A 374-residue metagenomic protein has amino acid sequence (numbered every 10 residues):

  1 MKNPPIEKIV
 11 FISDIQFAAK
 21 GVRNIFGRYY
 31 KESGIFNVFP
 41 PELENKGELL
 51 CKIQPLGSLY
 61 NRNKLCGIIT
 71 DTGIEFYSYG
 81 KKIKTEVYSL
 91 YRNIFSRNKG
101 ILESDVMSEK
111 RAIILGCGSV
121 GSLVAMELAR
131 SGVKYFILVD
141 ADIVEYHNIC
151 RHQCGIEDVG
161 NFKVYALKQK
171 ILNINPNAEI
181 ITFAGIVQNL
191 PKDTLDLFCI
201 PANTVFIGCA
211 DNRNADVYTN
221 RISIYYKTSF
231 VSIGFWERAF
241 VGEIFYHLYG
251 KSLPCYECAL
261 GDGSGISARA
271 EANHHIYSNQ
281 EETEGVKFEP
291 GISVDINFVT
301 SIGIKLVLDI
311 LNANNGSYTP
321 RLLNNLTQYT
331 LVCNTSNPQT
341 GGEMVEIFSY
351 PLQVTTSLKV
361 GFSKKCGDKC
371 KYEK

Functional and structural regions predicted by a protein language model:
M1-I83, F198-V205, C209-K374: Glycine-rich phosphate/adenylate-binding loop
V22-Y30, I35-P40, A125, R130 (+1 more regions): Beta1-alpha1 glycine-rich phosphate/pyrophosphate-binding loop at the start of Rossmann-like nucleotide-binding domains
K84-A112: A short, basic/flexible loop-to-alpha-helix module at the beginning of a structural domain
L102-E145, I304: Glycine-rich adenosine-cofactor-binding loop
L115, V139-A141, F183, G208-C209 (+1 more regions): Generic beta-strand/beta-sheet core signal
A141-N177: Glycine-rich phosphate-binding loop and adjoining beta1-alpha1-beta2 segment of Rossmann-like nucleotide-binding folds
E145-Y146, N189-K192, F240-G242, G265: Generic structural signal for helix capping and beta-alpha/helix-loop junctions
A166-T204, C209-R213: A structured beta-alpha segment of the ubiquitous adenosine-cofactor-binding alpha/beta core
